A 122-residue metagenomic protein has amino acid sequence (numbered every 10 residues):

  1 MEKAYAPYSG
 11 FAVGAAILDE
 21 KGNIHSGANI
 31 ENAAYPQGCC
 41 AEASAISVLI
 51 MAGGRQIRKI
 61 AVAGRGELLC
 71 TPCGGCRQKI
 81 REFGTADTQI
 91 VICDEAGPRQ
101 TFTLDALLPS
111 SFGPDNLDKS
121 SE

Functional and structural regions predicted by a protein language model:
M1-A6, A52-E122: C-terminal binding/interaction regions
S9-L18: Short beta-strand scaffold segments in enzyme catalytic cores
L18, S47-G54: Alpha-helix C-terminal capping segments
L18-D19, C93: Short beta-strand-to-turn element immediately C-terminal to the catalytic PLP-Schiff-base lysine in fold type I
K21-N32, R55-I60: Glycine/charged-rich beta-loop-alpha catalytic/anionic-binding loops adjacent to active sites
N29-A43: Compact, glycine-rich, soluble single-domain proteins
E42-L49, I80: Buried hydrophobic packing segments
